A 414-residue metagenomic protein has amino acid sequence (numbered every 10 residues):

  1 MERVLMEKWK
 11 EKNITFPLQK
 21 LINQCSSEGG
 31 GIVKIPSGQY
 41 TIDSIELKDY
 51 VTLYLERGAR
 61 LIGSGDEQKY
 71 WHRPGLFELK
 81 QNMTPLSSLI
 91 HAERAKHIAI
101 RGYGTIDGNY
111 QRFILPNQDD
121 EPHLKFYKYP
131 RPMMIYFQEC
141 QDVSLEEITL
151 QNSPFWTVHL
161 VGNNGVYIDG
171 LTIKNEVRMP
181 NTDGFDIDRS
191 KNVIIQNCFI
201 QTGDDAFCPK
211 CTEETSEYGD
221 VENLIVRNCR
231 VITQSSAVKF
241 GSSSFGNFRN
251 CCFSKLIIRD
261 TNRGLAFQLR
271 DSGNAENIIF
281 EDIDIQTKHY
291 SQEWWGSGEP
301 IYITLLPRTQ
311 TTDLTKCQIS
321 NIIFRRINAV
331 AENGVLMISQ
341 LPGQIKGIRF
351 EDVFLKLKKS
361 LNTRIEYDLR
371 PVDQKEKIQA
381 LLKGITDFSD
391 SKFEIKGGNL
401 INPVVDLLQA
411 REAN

Functional and structural regions predicted by a protein language model:
M1-N414: Extracellular/periplasmic carbohydrate-active domains that bind, remodel, or depolymerize complex polysaccharides
